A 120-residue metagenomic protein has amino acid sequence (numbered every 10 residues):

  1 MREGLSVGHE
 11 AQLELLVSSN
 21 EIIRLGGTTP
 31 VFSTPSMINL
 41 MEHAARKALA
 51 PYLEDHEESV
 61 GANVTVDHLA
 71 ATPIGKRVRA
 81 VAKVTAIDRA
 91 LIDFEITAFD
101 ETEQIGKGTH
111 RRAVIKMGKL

Functional and structural regions predicted by a protein language model:
M1-S33: Catalytic strand-loop segment that frames the active site of acyl-thioester-processing enzymes
V7, P73-I74, K83-L120: HotDog/MaoC-like acyl-thioester-processing domains
Q12-S18, D67, T109-A113: Generic structural detector for well-ordered beta-strands
N20-E21, T29-P30, P51, E58 (+3 more regions): Flexible, active-site-adjacent loop/turn segments at secondary-structure boundaries
T34-I38: Conserved N-terminal beta-strand and adjoining loop/helix that marks the start of the Nudix/MutT-like hydrolase domain
N39-H43, K47: Short, residue-level hotspots on alpha-helical faces of the histone-fold and other alpha-helical interaction modules
R46-R79: Hydrophobic beta-strand-centered segment that forms part of the acyl-chain substrate-binding groove
